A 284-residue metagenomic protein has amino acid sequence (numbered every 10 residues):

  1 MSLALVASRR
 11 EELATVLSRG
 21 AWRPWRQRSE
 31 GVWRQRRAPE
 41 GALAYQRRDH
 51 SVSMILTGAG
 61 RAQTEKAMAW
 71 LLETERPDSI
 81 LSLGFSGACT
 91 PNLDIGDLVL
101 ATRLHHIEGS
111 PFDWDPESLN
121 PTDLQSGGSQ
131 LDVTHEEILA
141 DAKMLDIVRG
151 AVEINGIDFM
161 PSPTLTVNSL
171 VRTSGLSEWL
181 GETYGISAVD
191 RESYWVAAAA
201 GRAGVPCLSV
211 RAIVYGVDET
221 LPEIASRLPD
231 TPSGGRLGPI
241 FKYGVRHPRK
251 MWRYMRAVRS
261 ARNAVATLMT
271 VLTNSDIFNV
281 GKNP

Functional and structural regions predicted by a protein language model:
M1-I154, S187, R202, T273: Metabolite-binding pocket within alpha/beta catalytic cores that recognizes anionic/polar moieties
S8-E11, A59-K66, E75, L139 (+5 more regions): Conserved active-site and cofactor/substrate-binding residues in soluble primary-metabolism enzymes
R19, A151, T183, R227 (+2 more regions): Residues that form generic nucleotide/phosphate-binding pockets
L98, H105, P163-W179, C207-R253: Active-site phosphate/oxyanion-binding loops
W114-N120, N155, E219-G235, V271-K282: Short flexible/disordered coil segments
N120-L124, G128-A188, S193-C207, I213-D218: Active-site rim beta-loop-alpha module in soluble metabolic enzymes
T134, M251-V258: Active-site oxyanion-binding pockets that recognize sulfate/phosphate
R256-P284: Divalent-metal-activated hydrolytic enzyme cores
